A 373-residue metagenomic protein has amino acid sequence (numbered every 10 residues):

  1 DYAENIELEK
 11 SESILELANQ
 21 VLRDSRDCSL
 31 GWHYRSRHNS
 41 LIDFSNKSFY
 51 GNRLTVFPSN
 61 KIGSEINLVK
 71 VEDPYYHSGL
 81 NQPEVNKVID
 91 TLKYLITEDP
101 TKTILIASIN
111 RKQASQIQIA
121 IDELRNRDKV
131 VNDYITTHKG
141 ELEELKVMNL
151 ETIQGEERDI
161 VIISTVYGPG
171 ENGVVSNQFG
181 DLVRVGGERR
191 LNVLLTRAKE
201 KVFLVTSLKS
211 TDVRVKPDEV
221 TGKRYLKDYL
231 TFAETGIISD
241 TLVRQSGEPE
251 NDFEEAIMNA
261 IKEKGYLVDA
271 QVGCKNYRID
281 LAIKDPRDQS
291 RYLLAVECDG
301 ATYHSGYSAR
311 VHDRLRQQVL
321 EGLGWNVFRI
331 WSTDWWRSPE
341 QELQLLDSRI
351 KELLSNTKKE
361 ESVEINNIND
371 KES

Functional and structural regions predicted by a protein language model:
D1-D24, C28, N46, I121 (+3 more regions): Helicase C-terminal subdomain and adjacent C-terminal extension
D24-N67, T211, K216: Coupling/hinge elements of helicase-like and P-loop NTPase modules
R53-D122: Conserved helicase/translocase motor-coupling segment
V131-V161: Conserved motor-coupling elements within RecA-like helicase/translocase cores
E156-G168, S176: A short beta-strand element within the Helicase C-terminal
A260-L293: Active-site metal-binding core of divalent-cation-utilizing nuclease and nuclease-like domains
A282-Q318, T333-R337: Short beta-strand-loop-alpha-helix junction that forms the active-site gateway of nucleic-acid-processing nucleases
G322-E342: Nucleic-acid nuclease catalytic cores
